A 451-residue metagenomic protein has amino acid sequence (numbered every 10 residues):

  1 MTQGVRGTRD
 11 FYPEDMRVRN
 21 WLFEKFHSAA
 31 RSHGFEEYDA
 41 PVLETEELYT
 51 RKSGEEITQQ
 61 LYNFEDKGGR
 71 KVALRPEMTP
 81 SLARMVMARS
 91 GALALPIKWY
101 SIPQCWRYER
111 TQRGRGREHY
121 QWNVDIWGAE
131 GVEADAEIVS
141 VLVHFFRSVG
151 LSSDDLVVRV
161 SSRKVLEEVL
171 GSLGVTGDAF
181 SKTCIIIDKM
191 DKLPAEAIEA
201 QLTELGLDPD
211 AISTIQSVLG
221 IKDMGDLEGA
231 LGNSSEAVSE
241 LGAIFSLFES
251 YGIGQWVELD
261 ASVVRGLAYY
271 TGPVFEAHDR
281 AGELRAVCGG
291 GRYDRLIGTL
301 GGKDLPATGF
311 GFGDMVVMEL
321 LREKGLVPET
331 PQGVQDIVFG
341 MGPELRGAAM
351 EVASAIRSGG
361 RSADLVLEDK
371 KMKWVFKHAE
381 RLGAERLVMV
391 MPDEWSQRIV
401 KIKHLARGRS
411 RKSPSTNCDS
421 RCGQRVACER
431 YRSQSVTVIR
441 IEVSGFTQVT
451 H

Functional and structural regions predicted by a protein language model:
M1-R19, E65: Auxiliary tRNA-acceptor-end handling modules of aminoacyl-tRNA synthetases
D15-H33, E44-T45, G68, T79-L93 (+2 more regions): Positively charged, Gly/Ser-enriched RNA/tRNA-binding surfaces
G34-D39: Amphipathic alpha-helical blocks
V42-V72, R115: Polyanion/phosphate-binding surface patch
Q59-G68, G174-A197, D279-R280: Acidic, His- and aromatic-enriched active-site or binding-groove loops in soluble protein domains that engage sugars
V157-E168: Glycine-rich, mobile lid/loop segments that gate access to catalytic sites or pores
E429, V436-V438, E442-V443, V449: Acidic, Ala/Val/Gly-enriched low-complexity intrinsically disordered segments
